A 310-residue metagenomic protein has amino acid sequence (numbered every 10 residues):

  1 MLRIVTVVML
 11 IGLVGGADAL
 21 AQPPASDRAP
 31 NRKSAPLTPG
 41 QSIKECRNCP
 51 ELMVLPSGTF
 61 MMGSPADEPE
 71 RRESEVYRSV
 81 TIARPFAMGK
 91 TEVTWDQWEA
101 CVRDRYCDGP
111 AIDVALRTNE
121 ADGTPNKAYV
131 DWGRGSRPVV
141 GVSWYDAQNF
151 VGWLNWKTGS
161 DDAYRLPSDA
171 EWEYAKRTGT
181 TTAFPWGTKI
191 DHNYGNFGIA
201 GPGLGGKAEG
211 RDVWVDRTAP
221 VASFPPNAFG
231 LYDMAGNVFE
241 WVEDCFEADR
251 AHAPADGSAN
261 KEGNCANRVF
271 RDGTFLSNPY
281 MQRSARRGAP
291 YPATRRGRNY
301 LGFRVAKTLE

Functional and structural regions predicted by a protein language model:
V5-G15: Bacterial N-terminal signal peptides
A17-A21: Boundary at the C-terminal end of the N-terminal hydrophobic targeting segment
P23-I43: N-terminal pre-domain segments of enzymes
P39-P50, P125, G205-E209: Short aromatic-glycine motifs in intrinsically disordered, low-complexity regions
K44-L116, V142-Y145, G236: A short glycine-rich, aromatic-capped structural motif
M61, P65-E70, P125-P290: Functional-site microenvironments in short loops/helix caps that host divalent-cation chemistry
G297-E310: Short, structured beta-strand segments at or near domain termini in extracellular proteins/domains
